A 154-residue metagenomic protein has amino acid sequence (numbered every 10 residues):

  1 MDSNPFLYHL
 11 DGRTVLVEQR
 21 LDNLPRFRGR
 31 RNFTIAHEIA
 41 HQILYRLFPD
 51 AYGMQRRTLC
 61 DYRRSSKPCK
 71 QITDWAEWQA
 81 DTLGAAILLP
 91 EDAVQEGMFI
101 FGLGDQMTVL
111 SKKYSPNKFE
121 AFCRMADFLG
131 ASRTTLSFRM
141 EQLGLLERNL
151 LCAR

Functional and structural regions predicted by a protein language model:
M1-R154: Active-site hotspot residues in diverse enzymes, especially metal/ion-binding acidic/histidine motifs
